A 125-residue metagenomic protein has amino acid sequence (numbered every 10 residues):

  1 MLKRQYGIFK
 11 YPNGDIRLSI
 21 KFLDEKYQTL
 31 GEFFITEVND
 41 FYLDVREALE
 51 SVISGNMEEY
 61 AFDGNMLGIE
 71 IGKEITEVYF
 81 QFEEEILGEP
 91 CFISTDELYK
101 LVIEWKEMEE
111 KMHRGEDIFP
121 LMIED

Functional and structural regions predicted by a protein language model:
M1-E59: Negatively charged, low-complexity tracts enriched in Asp/Glu with abundant Ser/Thr
F9, K21-L23, E70-G72, Y79-Q81 (+1 more regions): A structural detector for beta-sheet-dominated domains
E37-Y42, E97-K100, M112: Short, low-complexity, polar/charged sequence segments that are solvent-exposed and flexible
L49-E50, K106, H113: Amphipathic alpha-helical interaction segments
G55-E109: Amphipathic protein-protein interaction modules
R114-D125: Short, highly charged C-terminal tails/helix-capping segments
